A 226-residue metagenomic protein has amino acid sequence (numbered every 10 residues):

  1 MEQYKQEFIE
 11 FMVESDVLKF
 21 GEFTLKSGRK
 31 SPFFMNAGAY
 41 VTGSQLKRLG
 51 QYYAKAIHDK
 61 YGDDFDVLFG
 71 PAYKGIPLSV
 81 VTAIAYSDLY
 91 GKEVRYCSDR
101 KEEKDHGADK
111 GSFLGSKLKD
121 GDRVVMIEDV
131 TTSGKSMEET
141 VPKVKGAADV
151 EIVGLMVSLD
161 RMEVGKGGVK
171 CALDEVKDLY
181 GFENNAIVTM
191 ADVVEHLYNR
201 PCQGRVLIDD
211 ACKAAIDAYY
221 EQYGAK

Functional and structural regions predicted by a protein language model:
M1-Y61: Active-site-facing substrate-recognition patch
E2-E10, P142, G146-K226: PRPP-dependent phosphoribosyltransferase catalytic core
K26, G115-K119, K177-D178: Solvent-exposed alpha-helices and their adjacent loops that cap or buttress functional pockets in soluble metabolic
A54-F65, V141, K145-V150: Phosphate/pyrophosphate-binding loops at sites that engage ATP/ADP/AMP, CoA/4′-phosphopantetheine, polyphosphate
D63-K74: Short glycine-rich phosphate-binding loop at a beta-alpha junction
A72-L78, S133: Gly/Ser/Thr-rich loops at beta-strand to alpha-helix junctions that form or flank small-molecule/cofactor-binding
V80-V124, E138: Short, glycine/charge-rich flexible loops or terminal/linker lids adjacent to PRPP-binding catalytic cores
F113-M162: A contiguous pocket-lining binding segment that forms or flanks enzyme active sites
